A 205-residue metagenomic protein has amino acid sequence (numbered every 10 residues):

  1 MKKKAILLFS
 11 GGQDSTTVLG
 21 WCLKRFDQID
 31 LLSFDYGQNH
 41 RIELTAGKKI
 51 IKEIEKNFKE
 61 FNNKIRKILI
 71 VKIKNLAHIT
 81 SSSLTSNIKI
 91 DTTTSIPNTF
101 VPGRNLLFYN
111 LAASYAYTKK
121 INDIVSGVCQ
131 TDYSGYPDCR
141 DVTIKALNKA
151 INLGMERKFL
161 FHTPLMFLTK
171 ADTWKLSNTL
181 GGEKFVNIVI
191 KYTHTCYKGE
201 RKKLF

Functional and structural regions predicted by a protein language model:
M1-F205: Nucleotide-activated chemistry modules centered on ATP-dependent adenylation/adenylyltransferase
